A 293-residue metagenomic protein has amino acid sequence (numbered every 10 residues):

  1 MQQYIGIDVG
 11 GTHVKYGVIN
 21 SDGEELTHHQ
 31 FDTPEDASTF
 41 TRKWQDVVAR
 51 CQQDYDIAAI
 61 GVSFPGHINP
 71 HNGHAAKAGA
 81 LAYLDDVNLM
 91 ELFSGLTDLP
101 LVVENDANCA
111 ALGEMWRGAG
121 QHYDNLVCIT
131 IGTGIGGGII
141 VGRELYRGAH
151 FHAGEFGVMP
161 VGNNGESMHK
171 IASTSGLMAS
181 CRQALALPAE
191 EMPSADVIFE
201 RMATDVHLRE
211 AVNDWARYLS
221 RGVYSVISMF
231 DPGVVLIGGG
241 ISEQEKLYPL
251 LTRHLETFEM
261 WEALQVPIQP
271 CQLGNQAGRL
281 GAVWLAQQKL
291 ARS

Functional and structural regions predicted by a protein language model:
M1-A59, I68-H74, E91-L99, G113-N125 (+1 more regions): ATP-binding/phosphotransfer module of carbohydrate and carboxylate kinases, centering on a glycine-rich
D8, G61-P65, C128-G134: Short beta-strand segments
H29-F31, G79, A149: Short hydrophobic alpha-helix segments
E35-A37, D85, E155-G157: A short local loop/turn or secondary-structure capping micro-motif enriched for an aromatic residue
H74-D86: A charged helix-plus-loop insertion that forms the helical arch/lid used to bind and gate nucleic-acid substrates
L101-N105: General beta-strand structural signal in soluble alpha/beta enzymes
Q121-A172: Glycine-rich phosphate-binding loop of actin/hexokinase-like ATP-binding domains
